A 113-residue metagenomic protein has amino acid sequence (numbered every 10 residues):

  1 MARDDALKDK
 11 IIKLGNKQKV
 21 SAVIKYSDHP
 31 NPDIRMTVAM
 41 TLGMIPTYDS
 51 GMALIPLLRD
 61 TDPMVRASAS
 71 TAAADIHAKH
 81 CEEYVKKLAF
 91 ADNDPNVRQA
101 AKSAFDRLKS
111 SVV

Functional and structural regions predicted by a protein language model:
M1-K8, D28, R59: HEAT-repeat alpha-solenoid elements in large eukaryotic scaffold proteins
L7-K10, V38, A69, A101: Conserved hydrophobic register position within alpha-solenoid helical repeats
K10-L14, T41, A72, K79 (+2 more regions): Core register positions within helices of long alpha-helical scaffolds
L14-S27, I45-R59, A78-F90, S110-V113: Amphipathic alpha-helical scaffolding segments comprising HEAT/armadillo-like alpha-solenoid repeats
P30-N31, T61-D62, N93-D94: Short inter-helical turns and helix N-cap capping residues of alpha-solenoid HEAT/ARM repeat scaffolds
P63-I76: Mid-chain, well-packed structural core segment of small domains
K87, A91-S111: Short, Lys/Arg-rich amphipathic alpha-helical interaction segments that bind nucleic acids or acidic protein surfaces
